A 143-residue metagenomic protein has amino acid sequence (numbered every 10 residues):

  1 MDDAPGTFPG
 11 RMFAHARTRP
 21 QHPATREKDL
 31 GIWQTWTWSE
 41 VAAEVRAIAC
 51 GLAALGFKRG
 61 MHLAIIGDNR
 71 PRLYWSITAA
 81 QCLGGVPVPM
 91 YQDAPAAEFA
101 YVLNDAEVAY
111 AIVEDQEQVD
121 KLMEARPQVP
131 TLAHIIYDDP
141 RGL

Functional and structural regions predicted by a protein language model:
M1-G6: Flexible, non-catalytic linker and terminal segments flanking ANL/adenylate-forming cores
R11-W36, L143: AMP-dependent adenylate-forming
M12, S76, L122: Aromatic/hydrophobic pocket-lining residues that form π-stacking "cages" and hydrophobic walls in ligand
F13-A14, A53-A54, Y101, A125-R126: Short, flexible, glycine/charge-rich loop motifs used to bind or transfer phosphoryl groups or to couple energy/partner
R17, A53, Q81, N104: Short polybasic/polar patches that bind polyanions
A24-R70, Y74-T78, P95-A100: Conserved AMP-binding/adenylate-forming core of the ANL superfamily
C82-L143: Structural core segment of the AMP-binding/adenylate-forming
